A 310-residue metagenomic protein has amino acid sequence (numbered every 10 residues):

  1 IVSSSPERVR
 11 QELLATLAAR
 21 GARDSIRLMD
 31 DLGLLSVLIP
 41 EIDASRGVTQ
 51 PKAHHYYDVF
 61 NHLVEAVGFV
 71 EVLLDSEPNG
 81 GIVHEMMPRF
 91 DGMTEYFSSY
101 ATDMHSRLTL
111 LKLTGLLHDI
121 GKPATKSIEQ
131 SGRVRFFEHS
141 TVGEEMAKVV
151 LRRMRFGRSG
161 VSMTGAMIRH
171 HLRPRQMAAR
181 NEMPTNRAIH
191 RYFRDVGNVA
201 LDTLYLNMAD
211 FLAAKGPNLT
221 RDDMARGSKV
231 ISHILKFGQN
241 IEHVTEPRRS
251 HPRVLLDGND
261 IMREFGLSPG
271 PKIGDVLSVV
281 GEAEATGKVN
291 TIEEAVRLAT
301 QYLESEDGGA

Functional and structural regions predicted by a protein language model:
I1, V37-L38, M87, G115 (+5 more regions): Short, flexible segments with low predicted structural confidence
I1-L108, K112, G121-E138, V142-V161 (+6 more regions): Glycine- and charge-enriched loop/helix tracts that form the active or gating conduit in phosphate/cation-handling
L38, L73, R173, M208 (+2 more regions): FIC/Doc superfamily catalytic core
A44-Y57, H84-R107, F156-M224, P247: Histidine/acidic-rich helix-loop-helix segments that form or flank divalent-metal centers in metalloenzyme catalytic
L113-T114, Y205: Residue-level marker of motif borders
L117, G121-K122, A213: Short active-site segment of divalent metal-dependent hydrolases/proteases that encodes the spacing between
H118, G143, D210, G266 (+1 more regions): Conserved acidic catalytic centers in enzymes
F156, P174-T185, G216-A310: Terminal helices and disordered tails flanking the catalytic cores of nucleotide-processing hydrolases
